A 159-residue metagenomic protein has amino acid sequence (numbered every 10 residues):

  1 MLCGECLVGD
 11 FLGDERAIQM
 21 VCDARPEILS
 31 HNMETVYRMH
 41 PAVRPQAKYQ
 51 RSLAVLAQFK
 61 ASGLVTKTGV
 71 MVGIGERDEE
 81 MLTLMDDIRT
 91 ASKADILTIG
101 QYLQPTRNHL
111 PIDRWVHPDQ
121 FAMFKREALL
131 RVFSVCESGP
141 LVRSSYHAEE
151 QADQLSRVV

Functional and structural regions predicted by a protein language model:
M1-V55, K67-M71, I96-T98: Core AdoMet radical
D23-A24, K48-T66, V72-V159: Auxiliary Fe-S-binding modules of radical SAM enzymes
